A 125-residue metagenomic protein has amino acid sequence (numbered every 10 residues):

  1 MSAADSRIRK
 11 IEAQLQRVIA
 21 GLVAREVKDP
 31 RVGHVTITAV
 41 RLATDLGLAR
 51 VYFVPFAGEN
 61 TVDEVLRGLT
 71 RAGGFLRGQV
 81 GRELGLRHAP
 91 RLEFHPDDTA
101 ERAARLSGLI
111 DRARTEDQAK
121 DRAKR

Functional and structural regions predicted by a protein language model:
M1-L48, V54-R125: Charge-rich, low-complexity N-terminal segments
